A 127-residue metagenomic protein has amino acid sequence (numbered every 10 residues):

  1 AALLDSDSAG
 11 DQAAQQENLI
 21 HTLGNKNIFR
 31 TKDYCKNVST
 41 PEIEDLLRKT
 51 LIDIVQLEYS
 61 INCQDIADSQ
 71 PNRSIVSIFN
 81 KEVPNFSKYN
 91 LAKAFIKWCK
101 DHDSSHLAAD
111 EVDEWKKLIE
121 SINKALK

Functional and structural regions predicted by a protein language model:
L3-N90: Activity-critical C-terminal alpha-helical subdomain
S77-K127: Terminal low-complexity/disordered tails
